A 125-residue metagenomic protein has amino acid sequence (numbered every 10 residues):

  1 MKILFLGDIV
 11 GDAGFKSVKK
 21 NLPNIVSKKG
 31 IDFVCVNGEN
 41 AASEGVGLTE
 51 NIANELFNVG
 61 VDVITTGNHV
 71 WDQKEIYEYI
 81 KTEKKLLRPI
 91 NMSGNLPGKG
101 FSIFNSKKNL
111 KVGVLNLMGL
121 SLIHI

Functional and structural regions predicted by a protein language model:
K2-G7, L110-S121: Active-site-proximal beta-strand elements of phosphoester/diester hydrolases
K2-V10, L48-A53: Short N-terminal helix-initiation segments at or just after the protein's N-terminus
F5-N21: N-terminal basic/disordered segments at the start of proteins
G11, A42, G119: Short, glycine/acidic-enriched loop or turn micro-motifs at the edges of active sites
V18-G98: Core catalytic region of metal-dependent phosphoesterases/phosphodiesterases, especially metallo-beta-lactamase-like
L22, P97-L110: Short, charged beta->alpha transition segments
C35, F101-I103, V114: Conserved hydrophobic/aromatic beta-strand scaffold that supports enzyme active sites
I123-I125: Conserved small/polar residues in nucleotide/adenosyl-binding loops
